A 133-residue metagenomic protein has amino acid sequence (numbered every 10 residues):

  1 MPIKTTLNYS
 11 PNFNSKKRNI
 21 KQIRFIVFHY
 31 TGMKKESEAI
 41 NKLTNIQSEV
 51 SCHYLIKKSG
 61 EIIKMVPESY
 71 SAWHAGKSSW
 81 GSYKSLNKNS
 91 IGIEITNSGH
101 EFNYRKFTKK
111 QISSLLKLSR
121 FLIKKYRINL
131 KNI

Functional and structural regions predicted by a protein language model:
P2-N129: Active-site-adjacent loop/helix surface patches within enzyme catalytic domains that shape the substrate-binding cleft
